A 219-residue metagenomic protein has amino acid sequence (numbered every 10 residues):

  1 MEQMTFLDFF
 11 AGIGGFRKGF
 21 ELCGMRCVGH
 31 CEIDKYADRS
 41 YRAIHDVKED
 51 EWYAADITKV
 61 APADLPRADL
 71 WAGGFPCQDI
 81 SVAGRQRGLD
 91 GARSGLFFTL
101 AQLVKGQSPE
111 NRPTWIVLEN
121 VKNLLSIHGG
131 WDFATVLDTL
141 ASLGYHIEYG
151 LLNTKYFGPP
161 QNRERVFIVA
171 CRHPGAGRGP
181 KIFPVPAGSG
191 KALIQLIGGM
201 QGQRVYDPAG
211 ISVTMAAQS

Functional and structural regions predicted by a protein language model:
M4-T58: SAM cofactor-binding core of SAM-dependent methyltransferases, primarily the Rossmann-like beta-alpha-beta module
L7, D69-A72: N-terminal Rossmann-like NAD(P) cofactor-binding module of classical short-chain dehydrogenase/reductase
V60-L70, Q78-S219: Class I S-adenosyl-L-methionine
F75: Glycine-rich, N-terminal phosphate-binding loop of Rossmann-like dinucleotide-binding domains
